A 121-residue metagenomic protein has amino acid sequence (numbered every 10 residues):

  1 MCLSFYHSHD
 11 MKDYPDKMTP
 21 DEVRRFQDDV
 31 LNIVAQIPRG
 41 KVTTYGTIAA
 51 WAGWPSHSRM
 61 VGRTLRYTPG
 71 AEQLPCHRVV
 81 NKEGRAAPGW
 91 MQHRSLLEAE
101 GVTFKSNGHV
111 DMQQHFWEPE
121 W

Functional and structural regions predicted by a protein language model:
F5-Y6: Aromatic (phenylalanine/tyrosine) cluster motif
K12-W121: Nucleic acid-binding interface residues in structured DNA/RNA-binding domains, emphasizing the DNA-engaging scaffolds
